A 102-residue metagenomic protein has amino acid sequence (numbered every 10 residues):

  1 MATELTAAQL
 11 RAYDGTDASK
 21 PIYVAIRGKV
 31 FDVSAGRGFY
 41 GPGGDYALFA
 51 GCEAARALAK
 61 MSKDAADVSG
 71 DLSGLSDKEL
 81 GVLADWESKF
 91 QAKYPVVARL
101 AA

Functional and structural regions predicted by a protein language model:
M1-A102: Histidine-anchored, small-residue-rich loop motif
